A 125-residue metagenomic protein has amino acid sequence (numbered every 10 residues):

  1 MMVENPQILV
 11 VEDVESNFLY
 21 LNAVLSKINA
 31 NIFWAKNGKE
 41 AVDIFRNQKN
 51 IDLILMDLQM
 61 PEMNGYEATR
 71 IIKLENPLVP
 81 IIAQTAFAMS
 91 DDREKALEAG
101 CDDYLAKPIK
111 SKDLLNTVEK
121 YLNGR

Functional and structural regions predicted by a protein language model:
D13-S16, W34-D43, G65: Helix N-cap/capping motif at the beta->alpha junctions
E15-F33: Two-component/phosphorelay signaling modules centered on CheY-like receiver
K49-L55: Active-site beta3 strand of CheY-like receiver
M60: Receiver (REC) domain active-site loop signature in two-component systems and cognate sites in sensor histidine kinases
I109-V118: C-terminal output helix
